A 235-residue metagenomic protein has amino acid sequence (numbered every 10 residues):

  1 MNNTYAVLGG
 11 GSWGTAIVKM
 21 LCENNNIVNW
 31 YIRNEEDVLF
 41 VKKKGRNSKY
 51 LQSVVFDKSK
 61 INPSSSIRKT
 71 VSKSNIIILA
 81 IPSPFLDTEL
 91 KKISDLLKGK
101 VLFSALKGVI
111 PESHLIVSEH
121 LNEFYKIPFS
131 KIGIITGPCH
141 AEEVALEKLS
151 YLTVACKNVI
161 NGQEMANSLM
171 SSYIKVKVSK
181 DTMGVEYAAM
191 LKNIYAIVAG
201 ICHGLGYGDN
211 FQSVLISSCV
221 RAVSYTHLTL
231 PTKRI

Functional and structural regions predicted by a protein language model:
M1-S53, N62: NAD(P)+-binding Rossmann beta1-loop-alpha1 motif at the extreme N-terminus of oxidoreductases
Y5, I27-V28, S130-I132, V176: Hydrophobic anchor at the start of a short beta-strand that flanks the dinucleotide cofactor-binding loop
S59-N62, I174: Short, conserved active-site loop motifs that form the nucleotide-linked donor/cofactor pocket
I67-S72, I76-E147, M165: Rossmann-like NAD(P)(H) cofactor-binding subdomain of soluble oxidoreductases
L96, F124-K131, L149-I197, I201-L228: Internal alpha-helical scaffold of NAD(P)-dependent oxidoreductase catalytic cores
H227-I235: Single conserved hydrophobic/aromatic residue that forms the stacking wall/gate of nucleotide- or nucleobase-binding
